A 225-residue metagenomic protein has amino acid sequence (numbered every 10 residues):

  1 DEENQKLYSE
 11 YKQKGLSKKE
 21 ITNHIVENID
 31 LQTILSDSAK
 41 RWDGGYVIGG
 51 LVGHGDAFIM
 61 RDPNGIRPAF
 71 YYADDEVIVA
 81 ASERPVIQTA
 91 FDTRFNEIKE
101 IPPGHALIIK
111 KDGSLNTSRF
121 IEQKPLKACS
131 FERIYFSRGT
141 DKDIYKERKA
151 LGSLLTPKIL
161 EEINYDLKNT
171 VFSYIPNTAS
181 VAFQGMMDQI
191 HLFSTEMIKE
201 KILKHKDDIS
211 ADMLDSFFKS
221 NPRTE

Functional and structural regions predicted by a protein language model:
D1-P102, I108-V171, I175-P176: Conserved short alpha-helical segments that host acidic/polar catalytic motifs at enzyme active sites
P103-L107, V181-Q184: Structured, non-catalytic alpha/beta "coupling" segments that mediate domain-domain communication and provide generic
Y145-E225: Conserved PRPP/pyrophosphate-binding segment of the phosphoribosyltransferase/PRPP-pathway fold
